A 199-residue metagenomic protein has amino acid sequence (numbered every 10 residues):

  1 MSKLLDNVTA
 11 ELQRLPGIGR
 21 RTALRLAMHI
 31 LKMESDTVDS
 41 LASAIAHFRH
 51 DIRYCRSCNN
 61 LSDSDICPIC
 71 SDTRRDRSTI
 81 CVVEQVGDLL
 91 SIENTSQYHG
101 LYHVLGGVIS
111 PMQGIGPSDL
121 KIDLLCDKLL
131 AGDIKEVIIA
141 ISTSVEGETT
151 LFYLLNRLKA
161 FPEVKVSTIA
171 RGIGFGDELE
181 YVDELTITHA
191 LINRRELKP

Functional and structural regions predicted by a protein language model:
S2-L5, A10, R14, L24-L89: Cys/His-rich Zn2+-binding cysteine-cluster or related metal-binding knuckle/ribbon modules and their
N7, C126-P199: Long C-terminal interaction/binding lobes of large macromolecular proteins
Q13, L31, A46, N59 (+8 more regions): Signal for well-folded cores of large energy- and translation-related assemblies
A23, D72-I141: Extended interfacial segments that mediate partner engagement and assembly in macromolecular machines
V38, G114-I115, G147-L151: Alpha-helix N-cap/helix-start motif
S40, R53, D65, G87 (+7 more regions): Residue-level signal for pocket-adjacent positions within structured domains
C67, I92, E148-T150: Short glycine-/acidic-enriched loop or helix-start segments at secondary-structure transitions that form or flank
